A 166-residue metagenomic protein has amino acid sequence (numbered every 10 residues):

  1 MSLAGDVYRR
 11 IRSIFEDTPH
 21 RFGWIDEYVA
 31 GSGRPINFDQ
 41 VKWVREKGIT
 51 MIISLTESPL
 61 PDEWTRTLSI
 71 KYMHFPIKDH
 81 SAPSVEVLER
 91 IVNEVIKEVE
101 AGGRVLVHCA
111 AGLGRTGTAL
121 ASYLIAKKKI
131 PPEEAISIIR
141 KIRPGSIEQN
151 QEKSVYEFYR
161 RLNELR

Functional and structural regions predicted by a protein language model:
M1-V105, A121-R166: Cys-dependent protein tyrosine phosphatase-like superfamily
C109: Short cysteine clusters
G112: Conserved G/P- and acidic residue-centered "switch" motifs that form tight phosphate/ATP-binding loops in soluble
T116: Ser/Thr-glycine-rich phosphate-binding loops at phosphate-binding pockets of nucleotides, nucleotide cofactors
